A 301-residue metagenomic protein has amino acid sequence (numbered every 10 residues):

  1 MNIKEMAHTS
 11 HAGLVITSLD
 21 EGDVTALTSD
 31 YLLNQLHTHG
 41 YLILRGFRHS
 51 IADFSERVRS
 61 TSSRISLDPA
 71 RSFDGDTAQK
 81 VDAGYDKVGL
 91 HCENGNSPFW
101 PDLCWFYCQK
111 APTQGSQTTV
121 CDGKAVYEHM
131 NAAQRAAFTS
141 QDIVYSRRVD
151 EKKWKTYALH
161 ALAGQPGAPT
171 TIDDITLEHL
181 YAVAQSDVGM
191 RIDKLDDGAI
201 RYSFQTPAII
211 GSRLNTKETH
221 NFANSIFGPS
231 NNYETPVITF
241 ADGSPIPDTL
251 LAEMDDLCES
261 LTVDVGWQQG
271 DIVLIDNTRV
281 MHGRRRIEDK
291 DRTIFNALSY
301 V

Functional and structural regions predicted by a protein language model:
M1-D23, G84-L90, F99-I272, T278-V301: Active-site environment of non-heme Fe oxygenases that use a 2-His-1-carboxylate facial triad
V24-L33: Short, acidic/polar
Y31-L32, G89-S97: Catalytic micro-motifs at enzyme active sites that drive phosphoryl/nucleotidyl and oxygen chemistry
N34-Y41: Catalytic domains of carbohydrate-active enzymes, especially glycoside hydrolases
R45, D276-N277: Residue-level recognition of conserved beta-strand edge/terminus positions
I51-S62: Glycine-rich loop at the start of a catalytic domain that most often binds anionic cofactors/ligands
S66-C92: A gly/proline- and charged-residue-enriched helix-loop-helix capping module
